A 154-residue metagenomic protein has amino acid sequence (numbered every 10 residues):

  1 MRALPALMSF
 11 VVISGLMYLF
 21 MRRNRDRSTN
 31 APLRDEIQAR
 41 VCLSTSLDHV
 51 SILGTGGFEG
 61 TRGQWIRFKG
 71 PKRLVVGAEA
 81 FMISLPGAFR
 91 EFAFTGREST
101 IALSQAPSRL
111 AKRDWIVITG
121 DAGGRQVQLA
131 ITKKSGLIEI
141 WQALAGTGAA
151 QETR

Functional and structural regions predicted by a protein language model:
R2-R73: Anionic N-terminal interaction surfaces
I13-L16, S84, A150-E152: N-terminal processing/targeting junctions
D35, P86-A88, D121-G123: Short strand-coil-strand connectors
A39, L43, F92-F94, R125-I131: Generic detection of short hydrophobic beta-strand segments and adjacent strand-loop junctions
D48, I52-T55, G87-F89, K134-S135: Short, solvent-exposed aromatic-acidic interface loops
L53, V75-G77, I118-G120: Short beta-strand element of the conserved SAM-dependent methyltransferase core
Q64-R113: Phosphoinositide-binding peripheral membrane targeting modules
R97-R154: Acidic, Ser/Thr- and proline-rich intrinsically disordered linker/docking segments of eukaryotic scaffolds
